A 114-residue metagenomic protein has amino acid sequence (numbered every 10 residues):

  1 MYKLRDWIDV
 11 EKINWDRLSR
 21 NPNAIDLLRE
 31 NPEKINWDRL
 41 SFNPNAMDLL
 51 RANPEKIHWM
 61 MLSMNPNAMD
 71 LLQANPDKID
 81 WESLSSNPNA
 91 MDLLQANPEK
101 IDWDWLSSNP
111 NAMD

Functional and structural regions predicted by a protein language model:
M1-D114: Alpha-helical scaffold segments
